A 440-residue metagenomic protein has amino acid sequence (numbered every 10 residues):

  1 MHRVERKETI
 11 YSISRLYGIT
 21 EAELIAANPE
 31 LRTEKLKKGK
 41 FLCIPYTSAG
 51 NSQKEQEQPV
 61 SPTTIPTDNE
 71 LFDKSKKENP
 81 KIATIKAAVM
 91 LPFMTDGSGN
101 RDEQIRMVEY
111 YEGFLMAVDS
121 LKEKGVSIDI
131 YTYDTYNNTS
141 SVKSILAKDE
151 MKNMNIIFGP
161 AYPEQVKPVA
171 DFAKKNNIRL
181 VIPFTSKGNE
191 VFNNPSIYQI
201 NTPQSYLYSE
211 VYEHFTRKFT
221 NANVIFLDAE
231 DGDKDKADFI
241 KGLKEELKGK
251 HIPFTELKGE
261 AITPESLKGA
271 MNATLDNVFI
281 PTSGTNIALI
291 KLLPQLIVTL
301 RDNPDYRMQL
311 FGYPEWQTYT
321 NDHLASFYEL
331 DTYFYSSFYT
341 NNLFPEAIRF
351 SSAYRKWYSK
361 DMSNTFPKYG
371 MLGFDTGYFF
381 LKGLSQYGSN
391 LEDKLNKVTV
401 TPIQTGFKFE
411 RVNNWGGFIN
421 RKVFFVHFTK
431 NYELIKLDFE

Functional and structural regions predicted by a protein language model:
M1-G18, A22-E23, A27-E440: Extracytosolic ligand-binding ectodomains
